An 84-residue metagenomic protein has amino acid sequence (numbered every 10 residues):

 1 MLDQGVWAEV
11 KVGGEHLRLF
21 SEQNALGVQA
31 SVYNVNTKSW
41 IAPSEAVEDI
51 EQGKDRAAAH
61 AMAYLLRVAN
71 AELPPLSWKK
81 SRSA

Functional and structural regions predicted by a protein language model:
M1-Q29, S83: Short N-terminal "domain-start" leader segments that mark the transition from disordered tails or signal peptides into
Y33-A84: Mixed-charge, Lys/Arg-enriched low-complexity segments
